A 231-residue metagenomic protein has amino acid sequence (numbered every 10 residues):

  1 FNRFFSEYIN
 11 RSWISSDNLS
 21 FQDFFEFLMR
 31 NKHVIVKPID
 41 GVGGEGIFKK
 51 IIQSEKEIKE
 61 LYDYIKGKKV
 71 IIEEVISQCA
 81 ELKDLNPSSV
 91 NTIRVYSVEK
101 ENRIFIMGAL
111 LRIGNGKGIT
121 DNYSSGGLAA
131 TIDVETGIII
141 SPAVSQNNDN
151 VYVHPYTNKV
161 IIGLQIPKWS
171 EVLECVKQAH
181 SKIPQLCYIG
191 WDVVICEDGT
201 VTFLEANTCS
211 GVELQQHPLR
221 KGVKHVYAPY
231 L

Functional and structural regions predicted by a protein language model:
F1-E101: Active-site nucleotide/adenylate-binding loops and adjacent lid/helix of ATP-dependent enzymes
S15-L19, L111, I189-D192: Acidic carboxylate-rich catalytic motifs and surrounding loops in phosphoryl-/glycosyl-chemistry enzymes
V34, F105-M107, T202: Protein kinase-like catalytic core scaffold
V36-P38, Y96-S97, W191-I195, F203-E205: Conserved catalytic-core segments centered on acid/base and nucleophilic motifs
D40-V42, S77-Q78, L111-G114, C196 (+1 more regions): Short, solvent-exposed loop/turn segments at secondary-structure junctions
G43-G46, K117-G118, E213: Short catalytic/ligand-binding loop motif for oxyanion handling, primarily in non-cytosolic enzymes, centered on
N86, V90-E174: ATP-dependent carboxylate/phosphate-activation module, predominantly the ATP-grasp catalytic core and closely related
D149-Y188, I195-L231: C-terminal active-site "lid" helix and adjoining low-complexity regulatory extension at the edge of ATP-using catalytic
